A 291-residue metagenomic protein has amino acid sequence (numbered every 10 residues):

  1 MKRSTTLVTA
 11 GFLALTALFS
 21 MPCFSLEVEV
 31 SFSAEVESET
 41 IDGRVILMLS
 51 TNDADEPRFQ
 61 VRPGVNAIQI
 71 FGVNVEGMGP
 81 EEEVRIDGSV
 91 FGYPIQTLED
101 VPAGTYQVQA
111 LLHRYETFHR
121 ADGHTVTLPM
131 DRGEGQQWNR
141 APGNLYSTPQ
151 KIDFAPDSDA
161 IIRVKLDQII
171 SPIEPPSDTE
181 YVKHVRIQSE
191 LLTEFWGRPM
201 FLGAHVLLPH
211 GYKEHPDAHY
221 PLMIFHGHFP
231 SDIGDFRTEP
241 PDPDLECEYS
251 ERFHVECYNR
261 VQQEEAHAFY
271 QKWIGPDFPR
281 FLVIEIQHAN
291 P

Functional and structural regions predicted by a protein language model:
M1-S4: Positively charged n-region of N-terminal signal peptides that target proteins for export
T9-S20: Bacterial N-terminal signal peptides
C23-S25: Boundary at the C-terminal end of the N-terminal hydrophobic targeting segment
V28-A34: A short, amphipathic beta-strand motif
E35, T51-F91, Q96-P291: Non-catalytic cap/lid and distal C-terminal segments of serine-dependent acyl enzymes
R44-M48: Beta-strand signatures of extracellular beta-sandwich domains
